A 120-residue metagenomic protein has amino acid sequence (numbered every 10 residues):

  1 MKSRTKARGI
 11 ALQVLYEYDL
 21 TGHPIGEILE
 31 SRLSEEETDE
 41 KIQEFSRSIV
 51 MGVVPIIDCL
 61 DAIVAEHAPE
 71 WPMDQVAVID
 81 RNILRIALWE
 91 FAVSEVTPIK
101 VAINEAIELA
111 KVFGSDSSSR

Functional and structural regions predicted by a protein language model:
M1-R120: N-terminal interaction/assembly modules
